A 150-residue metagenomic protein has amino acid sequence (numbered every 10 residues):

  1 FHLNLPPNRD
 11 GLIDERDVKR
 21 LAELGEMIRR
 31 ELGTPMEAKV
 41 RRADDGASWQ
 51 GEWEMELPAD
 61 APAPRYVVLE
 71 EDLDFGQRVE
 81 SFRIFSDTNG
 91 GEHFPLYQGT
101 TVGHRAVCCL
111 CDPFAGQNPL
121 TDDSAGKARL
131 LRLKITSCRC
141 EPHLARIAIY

Functional and structural regions predicted by a protein language model:
F1-L12: Substrate-binding cleft of secreted/luminal carbohydrate-active enzymes
R16-K19, E23-M27, E31-Y97, T101-V102 (+2 more regions): Aromatic, loop-rich ligand-recognition surfaces of beta-strand-rich domains
